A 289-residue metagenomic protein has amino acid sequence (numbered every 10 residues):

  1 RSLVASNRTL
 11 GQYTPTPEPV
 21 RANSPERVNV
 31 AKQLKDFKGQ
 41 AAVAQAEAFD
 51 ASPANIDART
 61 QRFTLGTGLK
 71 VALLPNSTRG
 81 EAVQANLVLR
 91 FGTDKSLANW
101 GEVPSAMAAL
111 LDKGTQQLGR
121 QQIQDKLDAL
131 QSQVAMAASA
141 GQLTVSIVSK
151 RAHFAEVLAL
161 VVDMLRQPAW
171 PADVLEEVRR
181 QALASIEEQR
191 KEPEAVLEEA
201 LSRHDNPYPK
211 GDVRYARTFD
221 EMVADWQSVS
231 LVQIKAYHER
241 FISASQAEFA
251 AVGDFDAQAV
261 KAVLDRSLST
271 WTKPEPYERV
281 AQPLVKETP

Functional and structural regions predicted by a protein language model:
R1, L10-T14, A72-Q167, E177-E187 (+2 more regions): M16 family metallopeptidases and their MPP-like homologs
R1-R90, K95, K235, S245-P289: Proteolytic maturation boundary segments
D36, D205-P209, L231: Non-catalytic architectural context of zinc metalloproteases
S149, V229, F255: Hydrophobic pocket-lining residues within nucleotide cofactor-binding pockets
A169-W170, L175-E176, V229: Peptidyl-prolyl cis-trans isomerase
Q189, A236-E239: A generic local secondary-structure boundary/capping motif
